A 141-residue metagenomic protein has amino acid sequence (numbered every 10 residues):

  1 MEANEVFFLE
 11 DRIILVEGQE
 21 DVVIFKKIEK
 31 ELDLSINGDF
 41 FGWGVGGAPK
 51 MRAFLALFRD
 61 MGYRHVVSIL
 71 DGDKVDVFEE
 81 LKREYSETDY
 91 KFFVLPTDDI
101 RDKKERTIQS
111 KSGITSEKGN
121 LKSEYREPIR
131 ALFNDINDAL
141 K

Functional and structural regions predicted by a protein language model:
E2-L15, Q19-K141: Acidic, Mg2+-coordinating catalytic modules of nucleic-acid enzymes
